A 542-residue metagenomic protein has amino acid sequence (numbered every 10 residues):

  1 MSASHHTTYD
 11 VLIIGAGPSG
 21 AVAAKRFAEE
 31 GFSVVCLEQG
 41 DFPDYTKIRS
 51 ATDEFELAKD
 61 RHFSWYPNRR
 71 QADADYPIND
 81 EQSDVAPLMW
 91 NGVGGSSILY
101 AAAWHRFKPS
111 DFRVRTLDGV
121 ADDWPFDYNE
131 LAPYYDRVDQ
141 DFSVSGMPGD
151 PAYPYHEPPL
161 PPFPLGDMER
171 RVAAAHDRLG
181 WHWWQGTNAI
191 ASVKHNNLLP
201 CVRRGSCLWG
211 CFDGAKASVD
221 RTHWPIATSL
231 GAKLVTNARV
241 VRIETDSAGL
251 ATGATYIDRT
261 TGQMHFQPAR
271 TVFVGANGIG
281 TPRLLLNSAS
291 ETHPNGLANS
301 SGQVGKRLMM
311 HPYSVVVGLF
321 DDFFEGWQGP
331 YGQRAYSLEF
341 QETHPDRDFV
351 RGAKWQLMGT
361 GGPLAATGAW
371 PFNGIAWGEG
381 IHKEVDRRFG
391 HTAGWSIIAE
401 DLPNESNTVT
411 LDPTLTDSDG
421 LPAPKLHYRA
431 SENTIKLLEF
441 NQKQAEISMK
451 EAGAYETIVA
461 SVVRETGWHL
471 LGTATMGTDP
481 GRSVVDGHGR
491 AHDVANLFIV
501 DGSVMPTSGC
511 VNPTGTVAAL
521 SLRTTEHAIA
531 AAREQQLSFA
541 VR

Functional and structural regions predicted by a protein language model:
S2-T116, V120, P125-N129, P133-D136 (+5 more regions): N-terminal glycine-rich phosphate/pyrophosphate-binding loop and immediately adjacent elements
A16, V120, F212, K216 (+5 more regions): Alpha-helix N-cap/helix-initiation motif
E29, S33, G40-T52, S229 (+6 more regions): Glycine-rich loop(s) and the adjacent beta-strand/alpha-helix scaffold that form part
C36, L234-V235, I499-V500: Short hydrophobic beta-strand that contains or immediately precedes a catalytic carboxylate
Y45-T46, G146-E157, Y455-V462, E534-R542: Short, glycine/acidic-rich hinge or "gate" loops at secondary-structure transitions that mediate conformational
D60-W65, D75-Q82, A103, R115-V240 (+2 more regions): Conserved redox-cofactor binding core of oxidoreductases
D75-M89, S96, Y100, G119 (+5 more regions): FAD cofactor-binding and catalytic pocket of flavoenzymes
Q185-A189, H195, L199-C207, V241-T245 (+6 more regions): A glycine-rich dinucleotide-binding beta-alpha-beta segment and adjacent secondary-structure elements that constitute
